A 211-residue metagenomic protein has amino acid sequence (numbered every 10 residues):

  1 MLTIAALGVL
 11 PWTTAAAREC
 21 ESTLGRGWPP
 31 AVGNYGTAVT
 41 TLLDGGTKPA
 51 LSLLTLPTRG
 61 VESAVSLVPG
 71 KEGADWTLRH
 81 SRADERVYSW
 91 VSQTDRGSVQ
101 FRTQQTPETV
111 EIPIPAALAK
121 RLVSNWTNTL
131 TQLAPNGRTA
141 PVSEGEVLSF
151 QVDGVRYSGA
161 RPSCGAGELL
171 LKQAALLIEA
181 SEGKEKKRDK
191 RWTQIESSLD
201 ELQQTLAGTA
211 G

Functional and structural regions predicted by a protein language model:
L2-P11: Bacterial N-terminal signal peptides
A17-G211: Function-determining sites in protein domains
